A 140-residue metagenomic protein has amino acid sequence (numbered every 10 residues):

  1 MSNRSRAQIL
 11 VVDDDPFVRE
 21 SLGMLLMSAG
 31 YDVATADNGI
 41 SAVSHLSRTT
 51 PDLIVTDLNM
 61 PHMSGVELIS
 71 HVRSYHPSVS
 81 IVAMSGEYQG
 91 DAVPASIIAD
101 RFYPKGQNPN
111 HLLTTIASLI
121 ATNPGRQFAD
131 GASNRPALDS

Functional and structural regions predicted by a protein language model:
M1-Q8, N110-S140: Non-catalytic signal-transmission and effector/linker regions of two-component phosphorelay proteins
D13, D57: Active-site residues of response regulator receiver
P16-A34: Two-component/phosphorelay signaling modules centered on CheY-like receiver
D37-S41, S64-E67: Acidic catalytic/metal-coordinating carboxylates
S44, V66-H76: Short amphipathic alpha-helix used as the core "switch/output" element in two-component signaling
T49-V55: Active-site beta3 strand of CheY-like receiver
M60: Receiver (REC) domain active-site loop signature in two-component systems and cognate sites in sensor histidine kinases
V82-M84: Hydrophobic/aromatic residues positioned on beta-strands within the core alpha/beta folds
